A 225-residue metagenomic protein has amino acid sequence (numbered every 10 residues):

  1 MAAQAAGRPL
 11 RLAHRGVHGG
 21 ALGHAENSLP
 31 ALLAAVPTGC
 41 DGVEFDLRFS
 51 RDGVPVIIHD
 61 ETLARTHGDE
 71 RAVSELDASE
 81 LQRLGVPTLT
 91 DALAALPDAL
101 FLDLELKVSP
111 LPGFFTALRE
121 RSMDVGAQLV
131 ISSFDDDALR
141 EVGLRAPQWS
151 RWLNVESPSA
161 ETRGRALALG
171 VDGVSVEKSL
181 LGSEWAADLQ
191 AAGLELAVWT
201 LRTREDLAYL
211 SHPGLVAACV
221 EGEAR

Functional and structural regions predicted by a protein language model:
M1-R225: Phosphate-group recognition and catalysis centered on beta-loop-alpha active-site segments
